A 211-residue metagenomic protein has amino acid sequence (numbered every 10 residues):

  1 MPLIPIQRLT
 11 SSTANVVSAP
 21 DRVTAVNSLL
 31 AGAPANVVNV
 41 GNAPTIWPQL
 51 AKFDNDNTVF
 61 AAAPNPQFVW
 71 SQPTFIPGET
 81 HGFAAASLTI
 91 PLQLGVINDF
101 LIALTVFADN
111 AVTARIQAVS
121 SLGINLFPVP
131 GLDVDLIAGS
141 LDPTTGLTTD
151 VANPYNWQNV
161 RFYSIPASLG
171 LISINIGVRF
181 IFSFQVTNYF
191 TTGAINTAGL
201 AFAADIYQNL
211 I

Functional and structural regions predicted by a protein language model:
M1-I116, L141-I211: Beta-strand-rich recognition domains
A111-D133: Short, surface-exposed beta-strand/strand-loop-strand elements in extracellular ectodomains
L126, L132-G146: Short, low-complexity Pro/Thr/Gly
